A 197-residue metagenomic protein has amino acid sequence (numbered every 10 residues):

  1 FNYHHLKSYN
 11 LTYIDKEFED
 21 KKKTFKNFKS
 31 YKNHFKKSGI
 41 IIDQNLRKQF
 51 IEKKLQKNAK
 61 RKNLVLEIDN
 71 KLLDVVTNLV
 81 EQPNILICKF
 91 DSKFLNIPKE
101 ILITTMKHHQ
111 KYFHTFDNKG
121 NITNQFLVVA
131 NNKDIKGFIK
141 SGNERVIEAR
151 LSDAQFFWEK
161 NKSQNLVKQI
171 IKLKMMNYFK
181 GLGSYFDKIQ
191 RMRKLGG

Functional and structural regions predicted by a protein language model:
F1-G197: Amphipathic alpha-helical "coupling" segments that flank catalytic cores
